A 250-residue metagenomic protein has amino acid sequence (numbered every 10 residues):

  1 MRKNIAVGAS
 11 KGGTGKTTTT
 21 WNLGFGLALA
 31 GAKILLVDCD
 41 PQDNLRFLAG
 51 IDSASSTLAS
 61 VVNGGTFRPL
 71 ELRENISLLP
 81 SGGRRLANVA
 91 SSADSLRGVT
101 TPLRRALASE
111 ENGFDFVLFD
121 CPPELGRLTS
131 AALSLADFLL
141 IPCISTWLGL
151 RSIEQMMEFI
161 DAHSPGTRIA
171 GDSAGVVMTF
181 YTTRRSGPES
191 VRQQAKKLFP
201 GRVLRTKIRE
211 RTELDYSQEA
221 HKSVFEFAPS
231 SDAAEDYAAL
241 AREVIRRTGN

Functional and structural regions predicted by a protein language model:
M1-N250: P-loop NTP-binding core
